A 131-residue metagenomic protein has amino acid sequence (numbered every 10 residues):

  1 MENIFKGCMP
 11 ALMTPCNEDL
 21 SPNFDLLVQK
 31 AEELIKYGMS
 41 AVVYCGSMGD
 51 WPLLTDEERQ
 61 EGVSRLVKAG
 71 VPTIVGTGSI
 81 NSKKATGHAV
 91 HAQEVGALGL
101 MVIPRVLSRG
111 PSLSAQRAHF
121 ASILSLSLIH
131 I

Functional and structural regions predicted by a protein language model:
M1-V28: N-terminal amphipathic alpha-helix/helix-capping segment at the start of soluble metabolic enzymes
K6-L12, V42-Y44, T73-T77, L100-V102: Hydrophobic faces of well-ordered beta-strands that scaffold small-molecule active sites in alpha/beta enzyme cores
L27, R59, V63, A85 (+2 more regions): Aromatic/hydrophobic pocket-lining residues that form the small-molecule binding cavity in soluble enzyme cores
V28-V42, T86-G99, F120-L126: Alpha/beta enzyme core
M39-G62, I80, V102-A115: Glycine-rich, proline-tolerant flexible connector loops at the mouths of alpha/beta enzymes
T73, T77-M101, R105-Q116: Glycine/small-residue-rich loop that forms an oxyanion/phosphate-binding "nest" at active or ligand-binding sites
I129-I131: Conserved small/polar residues in nucleotide/adenosyl-binding loops
